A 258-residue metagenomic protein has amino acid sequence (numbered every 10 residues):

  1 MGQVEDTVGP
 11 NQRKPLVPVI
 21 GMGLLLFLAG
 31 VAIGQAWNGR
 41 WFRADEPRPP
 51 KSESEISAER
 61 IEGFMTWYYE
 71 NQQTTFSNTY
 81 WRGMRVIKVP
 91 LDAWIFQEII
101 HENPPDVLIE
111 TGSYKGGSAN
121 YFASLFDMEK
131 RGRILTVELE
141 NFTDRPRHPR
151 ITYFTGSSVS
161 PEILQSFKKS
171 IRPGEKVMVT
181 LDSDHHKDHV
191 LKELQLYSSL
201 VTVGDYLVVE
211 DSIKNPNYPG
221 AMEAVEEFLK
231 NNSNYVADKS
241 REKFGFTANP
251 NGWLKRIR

Functional and structural regions predicted by a protein language model:
V4-E5, G9-T180, D184-R258: A short alpha-helical cap/connector motif
